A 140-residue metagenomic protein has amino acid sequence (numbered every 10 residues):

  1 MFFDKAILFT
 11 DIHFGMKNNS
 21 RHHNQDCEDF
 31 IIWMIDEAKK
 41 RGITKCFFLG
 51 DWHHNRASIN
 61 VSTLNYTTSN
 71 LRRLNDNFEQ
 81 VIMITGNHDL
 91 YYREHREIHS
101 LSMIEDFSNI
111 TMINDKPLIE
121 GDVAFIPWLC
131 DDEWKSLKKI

Functional and structural regions predicted by a protein language model:
F3-K5, M16-P117: Core catalytic region of metal-dependent phosphoesterases/phosphodiesterases, especially metallo-beta-lactamase-like
F9, I113, I126: Hydrophobic residues at beta-strand termini and immediately following loops that shape nucleotide-binding pockets
T10-G15: Short polar catalytic/cofactor-binding loops
P117-I140: Binuclear metal-dependent hydrolase catalytic cores centered on His/Asp/Glu-rich metal-binding motifs
